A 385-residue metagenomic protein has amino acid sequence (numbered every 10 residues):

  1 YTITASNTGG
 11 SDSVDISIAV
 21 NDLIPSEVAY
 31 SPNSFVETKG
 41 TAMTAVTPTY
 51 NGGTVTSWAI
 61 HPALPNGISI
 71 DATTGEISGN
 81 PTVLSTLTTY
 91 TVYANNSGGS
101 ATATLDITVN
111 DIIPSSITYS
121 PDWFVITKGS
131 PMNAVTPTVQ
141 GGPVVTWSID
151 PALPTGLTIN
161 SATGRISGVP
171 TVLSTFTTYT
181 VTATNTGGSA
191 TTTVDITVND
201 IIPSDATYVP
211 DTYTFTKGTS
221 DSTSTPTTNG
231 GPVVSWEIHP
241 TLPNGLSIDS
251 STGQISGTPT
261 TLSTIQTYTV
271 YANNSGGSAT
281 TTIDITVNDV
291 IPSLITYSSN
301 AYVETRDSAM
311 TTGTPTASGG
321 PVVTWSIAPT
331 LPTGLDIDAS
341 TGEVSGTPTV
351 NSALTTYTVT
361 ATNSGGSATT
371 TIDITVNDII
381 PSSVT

Functional and structural regions predicted by a protein language model:
Y1, T86-Y90, T175-Y179, T264-Y268 (+1 more regions): Exposed beta-strand face motif in extracellular beta-rich ectodomains
T2, N66-V83, T155-T171, N244-T260 (+1 more regions): Strand-loop-strand motifs at the edges of beta-sheets in extracellular beta-sandwich domains
G10-N21, G99-N110, G188-N199, G277-N288 (+1 more regions): C-terminal edge beta-strand
L23-P32, I112-P121, I201-P210, V290-S299 (+1 more regions): Proline-enriched interdomain boundary motifs that mark the N-terminal boundary and often initiate the first structured
F35-A42, F124-P131, Y213-S220, Y302-A309: Short, solvent-exposed loop/linker segments at the N-terminal edge of repeated beta-sheet extracellular domains
A42-Y50, P131-V139, T219-T228, S308-T316: A short beta-strand segment in extracellular, disulfide-stabilized domains
G52-A59, L64, G141-S148, L153 (+4 more regions): Solvent-exposed loop segments of extracellular immunoglobulin-like
